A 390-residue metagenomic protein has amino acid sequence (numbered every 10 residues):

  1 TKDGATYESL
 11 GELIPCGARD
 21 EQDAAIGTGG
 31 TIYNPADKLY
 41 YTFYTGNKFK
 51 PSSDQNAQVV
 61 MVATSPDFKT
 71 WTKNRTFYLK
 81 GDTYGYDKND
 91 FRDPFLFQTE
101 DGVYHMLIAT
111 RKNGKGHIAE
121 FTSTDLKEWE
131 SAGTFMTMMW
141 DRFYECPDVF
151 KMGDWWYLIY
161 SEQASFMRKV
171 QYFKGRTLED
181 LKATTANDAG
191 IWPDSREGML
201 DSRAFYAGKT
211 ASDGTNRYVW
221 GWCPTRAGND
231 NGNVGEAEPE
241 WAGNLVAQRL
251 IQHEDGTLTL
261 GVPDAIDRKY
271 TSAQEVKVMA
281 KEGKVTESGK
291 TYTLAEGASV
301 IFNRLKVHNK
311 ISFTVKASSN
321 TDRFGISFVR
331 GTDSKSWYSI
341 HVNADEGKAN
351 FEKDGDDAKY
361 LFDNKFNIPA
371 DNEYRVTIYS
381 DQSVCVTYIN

Functional and structural regions predicted by a protein language model:
T1-V386: Carbohydrate-active catalytic/glycan-binding domains of CAZyme proteins, especially the secreted or lumenal ectodomains
Y388-N390: Short strand-turn-strand beta-turns centered on an Asx-Gly dipeptide
